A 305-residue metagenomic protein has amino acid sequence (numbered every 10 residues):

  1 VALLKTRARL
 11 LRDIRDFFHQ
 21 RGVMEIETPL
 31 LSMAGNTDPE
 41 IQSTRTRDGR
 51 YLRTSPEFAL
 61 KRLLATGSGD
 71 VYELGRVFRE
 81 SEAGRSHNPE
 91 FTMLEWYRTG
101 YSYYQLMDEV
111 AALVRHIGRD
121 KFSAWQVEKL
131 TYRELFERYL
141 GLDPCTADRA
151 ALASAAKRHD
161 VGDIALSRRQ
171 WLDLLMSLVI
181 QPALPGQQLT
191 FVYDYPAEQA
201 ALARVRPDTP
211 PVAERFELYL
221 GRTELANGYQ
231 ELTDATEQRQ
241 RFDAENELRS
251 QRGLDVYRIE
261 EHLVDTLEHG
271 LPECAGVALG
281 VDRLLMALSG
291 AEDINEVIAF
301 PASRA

Functional and structural regions predicted by a protein language model:
V1-Q42, L279: TRNA-binding/sensing appendages of the translation machinery
R7, L11, R15, H19 (+5 more regions): Hydrophobic face of alpha-helices
F17-R21, I117, P182: Short alpha-helical functional segments enriched in proximate histidine and acidic residues
V23, L140-L142, V161: Short aromatic/hydrophobic-glycine micro-motifs
P29-G35, P39-L63, Y72-T99, P144-A305: A translation/RNA-centric and nucleic-acid-associated enzymatic feature enriched in Class II aminoacyl-tRNA synthetases
S102-E128, Y132: Acidic, low-complexity central loop/insert segments
